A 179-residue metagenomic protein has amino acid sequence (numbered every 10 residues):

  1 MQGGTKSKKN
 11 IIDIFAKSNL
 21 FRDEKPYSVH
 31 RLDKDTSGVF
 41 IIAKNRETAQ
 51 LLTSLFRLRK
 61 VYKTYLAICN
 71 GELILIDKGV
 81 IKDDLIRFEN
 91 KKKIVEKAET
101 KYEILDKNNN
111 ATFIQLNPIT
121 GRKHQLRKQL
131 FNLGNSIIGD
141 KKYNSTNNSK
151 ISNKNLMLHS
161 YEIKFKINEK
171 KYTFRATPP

Functional and structural regions predicted by a protein language model:
M1-P179: RNA pseudouridine synthases
